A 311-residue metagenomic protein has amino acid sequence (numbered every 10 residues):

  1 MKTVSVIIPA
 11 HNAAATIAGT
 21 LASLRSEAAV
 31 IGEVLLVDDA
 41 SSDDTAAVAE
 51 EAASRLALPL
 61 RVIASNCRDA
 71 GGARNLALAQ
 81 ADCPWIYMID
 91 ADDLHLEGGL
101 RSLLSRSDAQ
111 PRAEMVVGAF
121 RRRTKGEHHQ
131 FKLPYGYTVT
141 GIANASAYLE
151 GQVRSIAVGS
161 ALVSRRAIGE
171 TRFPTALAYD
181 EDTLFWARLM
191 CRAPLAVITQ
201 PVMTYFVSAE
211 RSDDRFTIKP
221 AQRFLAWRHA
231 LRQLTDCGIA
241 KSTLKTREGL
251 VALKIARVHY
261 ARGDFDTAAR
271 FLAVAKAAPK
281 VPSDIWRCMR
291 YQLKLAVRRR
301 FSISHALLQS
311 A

Functional and structural regions predicted by a protein language model:
A13-S26: Short, well-formed alpha-helical segments that are part of the catalytic scaffolds of diverse glycosyltransferases
S23, D38-V48, C67, D90 (+1 more regions): A conserved acidic beta->alpha catalytic loop
S65-A81: Glycine-rich, basic loop-to-helix element that forms the pyrophosphate-binding segment of sugar-nucleotide handling
I86: Short aromatic/hydrophobic "clamp" motif used to bind/position activated sugar donors
L100-A167: Flexible acidic/His/Gly-enriched loops in nucleotide-sugar-dependent glycosyltransferase catalytic domains
V139-K219: Conserved nucleotide-sugar donor-binding catalytic segment
P201-A209, D214-S242, F265-A278: Catalytic core of nucleotide-sugar-dependent glycosyltransferases
Y260-A311: Membrane-interface aromatic/basic loop that binds lipid-linked glycans or pyrophosphate carriers, typified by
